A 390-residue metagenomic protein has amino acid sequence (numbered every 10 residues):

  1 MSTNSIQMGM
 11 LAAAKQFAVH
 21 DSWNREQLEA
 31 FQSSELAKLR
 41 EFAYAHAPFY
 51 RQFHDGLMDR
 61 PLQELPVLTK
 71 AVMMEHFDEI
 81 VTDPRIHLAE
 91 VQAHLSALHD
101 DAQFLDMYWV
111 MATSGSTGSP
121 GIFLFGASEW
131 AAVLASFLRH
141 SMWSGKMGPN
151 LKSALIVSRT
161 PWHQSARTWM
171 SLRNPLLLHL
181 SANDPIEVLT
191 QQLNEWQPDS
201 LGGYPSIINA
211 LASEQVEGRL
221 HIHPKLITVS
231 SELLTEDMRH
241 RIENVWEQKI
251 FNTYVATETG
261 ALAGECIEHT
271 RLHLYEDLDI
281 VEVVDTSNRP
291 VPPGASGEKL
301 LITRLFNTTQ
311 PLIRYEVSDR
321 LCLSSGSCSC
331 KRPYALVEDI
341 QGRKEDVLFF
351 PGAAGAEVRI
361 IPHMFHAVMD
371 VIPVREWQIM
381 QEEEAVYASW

Functional and structural regions predicted by a protein language model:
M1-A112, S119-L134, R139-K146, N150-L151 (+6 more regions): Nucleotide 5′-phosphate-binding alpha/beta core
S2-E41, P48, S171-W390: Active-site glycine/GP-rich loop and adjacent strand/helix microenvironment that borders small-molecule binding pockets
A97-A102, A166, P351-A356: Short, charged helix-to-loop "capping" segments that act as catalytic/coupling loops
G121, A131-V133, T160-S165, A210-L211 (+2 more regions): Short, well-ordered, mixed-charge alpha-helical segments that flank or form enzyme active sites
F123-G126, S165-R167, S213, L312-R314: A short secondary-structure junction signal
F125-A127, V157, Y204-P205, Y254: Glycine-rich, histidine-containing beta strand-loop boundary motifs that form or position
L138, M142-L180: Conserved AMP-binding loop of ANL adenylate-forming enzymes
